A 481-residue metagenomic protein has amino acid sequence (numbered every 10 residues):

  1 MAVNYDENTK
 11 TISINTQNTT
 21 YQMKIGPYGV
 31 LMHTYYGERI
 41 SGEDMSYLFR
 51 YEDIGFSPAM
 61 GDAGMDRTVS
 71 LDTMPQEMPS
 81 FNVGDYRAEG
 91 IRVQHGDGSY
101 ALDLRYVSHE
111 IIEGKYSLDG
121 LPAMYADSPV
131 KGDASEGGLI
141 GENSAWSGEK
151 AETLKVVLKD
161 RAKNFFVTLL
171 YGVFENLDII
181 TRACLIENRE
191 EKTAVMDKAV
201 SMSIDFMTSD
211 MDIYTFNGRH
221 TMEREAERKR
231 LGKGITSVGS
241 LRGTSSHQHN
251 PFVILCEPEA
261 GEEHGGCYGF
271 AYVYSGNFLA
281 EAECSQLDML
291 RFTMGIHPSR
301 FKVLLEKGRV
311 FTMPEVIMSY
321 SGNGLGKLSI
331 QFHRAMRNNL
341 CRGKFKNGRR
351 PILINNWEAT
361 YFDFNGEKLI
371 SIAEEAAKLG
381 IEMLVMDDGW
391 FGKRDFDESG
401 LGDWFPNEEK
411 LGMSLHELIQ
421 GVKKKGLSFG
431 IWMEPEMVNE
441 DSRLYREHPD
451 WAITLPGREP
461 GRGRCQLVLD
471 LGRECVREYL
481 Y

Functional and structural regions predicted by a protein language model:
M1-I12, M289-L305: Short acidic, Pro/Gly- and aromatic-enriched capping/linker segments at domain boundaries
Y5, K10-Q17, Y21, L31-E283 (+1 more regions): Polysaccharide-binding surfaces and accessory modules of carbohydrate-active proteins
T19, G26, R189, A199-S201 (+2 more regions): An acidic- and aromatic-residue-enriched active-site/binding cleft used to recognize and process polar
R92-Q94, Y100-S108, V303-G322: Short Pro-Gly-centered flexible turn/kink motifs
I180, V195, T312, L379-G380 (+1 more regions): Short loop/turn motifs at secondary-structure junctions
S319-P351: Terminal connector regions
F345-Y481: Aromatic-lined carbohydrate-binding/catalytic grooves of carbohydrate-active enzymes
